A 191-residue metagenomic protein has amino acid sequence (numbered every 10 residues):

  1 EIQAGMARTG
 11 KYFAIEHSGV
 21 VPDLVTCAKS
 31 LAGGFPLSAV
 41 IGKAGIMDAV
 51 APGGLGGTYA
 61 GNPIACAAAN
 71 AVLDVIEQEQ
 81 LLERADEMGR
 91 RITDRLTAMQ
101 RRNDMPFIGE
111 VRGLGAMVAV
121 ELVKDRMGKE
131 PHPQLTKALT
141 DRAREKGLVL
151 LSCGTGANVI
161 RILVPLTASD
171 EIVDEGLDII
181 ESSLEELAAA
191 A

Functional and structural regions predicted by a protein language model:
E1-A191: Conserved N-terminal phosphate-binding loop of PLP-dependent enzymes in the Aspartate aminotransferase
